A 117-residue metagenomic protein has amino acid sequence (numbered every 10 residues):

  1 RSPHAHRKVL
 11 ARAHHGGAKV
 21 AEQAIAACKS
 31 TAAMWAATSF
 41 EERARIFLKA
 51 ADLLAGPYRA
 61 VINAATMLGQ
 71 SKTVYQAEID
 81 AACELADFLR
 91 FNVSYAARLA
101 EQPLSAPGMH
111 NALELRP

Functional and structural regions predicted by a protein language model:
R1-A5: Glycine-rich phosphate/pyrophosphate-binding loop and adjacent beta-alpha nucleotide/cofactor-binding cores
H6-A100: Glycine-rich loop-to-alpha-helix module at the N-terminal edge of alpha/beta enzyme cores
R98-P117: Conserved small-residue-rich beta-alpha loop and adjacent elements that most often cradle the phosphate/pyrophosphate
